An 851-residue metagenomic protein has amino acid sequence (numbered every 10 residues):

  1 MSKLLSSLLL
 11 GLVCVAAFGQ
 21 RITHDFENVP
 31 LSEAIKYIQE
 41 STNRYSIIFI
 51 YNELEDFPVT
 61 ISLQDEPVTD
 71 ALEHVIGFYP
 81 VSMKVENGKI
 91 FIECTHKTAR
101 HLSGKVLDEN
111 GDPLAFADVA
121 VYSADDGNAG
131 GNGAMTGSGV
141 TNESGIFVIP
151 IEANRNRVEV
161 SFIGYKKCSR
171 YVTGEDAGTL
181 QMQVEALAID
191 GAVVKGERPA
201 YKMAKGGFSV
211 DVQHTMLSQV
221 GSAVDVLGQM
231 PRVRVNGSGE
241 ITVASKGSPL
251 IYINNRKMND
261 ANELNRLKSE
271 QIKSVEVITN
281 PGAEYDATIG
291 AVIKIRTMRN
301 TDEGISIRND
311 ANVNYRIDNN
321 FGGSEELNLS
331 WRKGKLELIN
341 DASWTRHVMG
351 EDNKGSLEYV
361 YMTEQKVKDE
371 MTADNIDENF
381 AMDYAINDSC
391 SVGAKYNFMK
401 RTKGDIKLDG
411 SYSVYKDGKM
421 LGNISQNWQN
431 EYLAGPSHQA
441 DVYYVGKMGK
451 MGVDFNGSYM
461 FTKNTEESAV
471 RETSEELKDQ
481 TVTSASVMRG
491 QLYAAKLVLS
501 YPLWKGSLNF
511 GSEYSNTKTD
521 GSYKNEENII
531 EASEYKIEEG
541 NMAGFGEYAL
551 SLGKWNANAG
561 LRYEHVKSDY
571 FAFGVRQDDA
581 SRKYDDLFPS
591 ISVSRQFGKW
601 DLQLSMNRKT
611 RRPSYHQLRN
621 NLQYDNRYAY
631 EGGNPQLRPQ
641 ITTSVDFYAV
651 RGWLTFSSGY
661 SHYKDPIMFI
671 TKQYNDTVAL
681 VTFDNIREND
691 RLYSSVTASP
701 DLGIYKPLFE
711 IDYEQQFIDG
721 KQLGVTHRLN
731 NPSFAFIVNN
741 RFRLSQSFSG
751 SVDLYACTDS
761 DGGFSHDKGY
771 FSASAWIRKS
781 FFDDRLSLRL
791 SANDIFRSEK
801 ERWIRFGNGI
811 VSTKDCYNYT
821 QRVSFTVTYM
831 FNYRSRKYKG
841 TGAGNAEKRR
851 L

Functional and structural regions predicted by a protein language model:
S41-T42, Y79, V85, K89-A99 (+7 more regions): Short, acidic, small-residue-rich periplasmic hinge/interaction motif at the N-terminus of Gram-negative outer-membrane
I90-T95, E175-Q183, G191, A223-V226 (+5 more regions): N-terminal periplasmic accessory domains that precede and gate Gram-negative outer-membrane beta-barrel machines
D125-I146: Short, acidic Ser/Thr/Gly-rich low-complexity loop/linker segments typical of extracellular and cell-surface proteins
V148-P150, A223, Q229, R256-G282 (+1 more regions): Short acidic/polar hinge/loop motifs at secondary-structure boundaries that mediate gating or recognition
D377-T402, N427-F573, Q596, W600-D601 (+2 more regions): Face-selective signature of the C-terminal outer-membrane beta-barrel domain
Q429-E431, G435, K536-E539, D579-R582 (+3 more regions): Outer-membrane beta-barrel signature, preferentially recognizing the C-terminal barrel domain of Gram-negative
K463, H565-Y570, G598-V645, G659-D676 (+1 more regions): Surface-exposed extracellular loop regions of Gram-negative outer-membrane beta-barrel proteins, predominantly
L492-K496, N541-A543, R638, S644 (+2 more regions): Outer membrane beta-barrel strand-and-loop segments of large Gram-negative receptors, especially TonB-dependent
